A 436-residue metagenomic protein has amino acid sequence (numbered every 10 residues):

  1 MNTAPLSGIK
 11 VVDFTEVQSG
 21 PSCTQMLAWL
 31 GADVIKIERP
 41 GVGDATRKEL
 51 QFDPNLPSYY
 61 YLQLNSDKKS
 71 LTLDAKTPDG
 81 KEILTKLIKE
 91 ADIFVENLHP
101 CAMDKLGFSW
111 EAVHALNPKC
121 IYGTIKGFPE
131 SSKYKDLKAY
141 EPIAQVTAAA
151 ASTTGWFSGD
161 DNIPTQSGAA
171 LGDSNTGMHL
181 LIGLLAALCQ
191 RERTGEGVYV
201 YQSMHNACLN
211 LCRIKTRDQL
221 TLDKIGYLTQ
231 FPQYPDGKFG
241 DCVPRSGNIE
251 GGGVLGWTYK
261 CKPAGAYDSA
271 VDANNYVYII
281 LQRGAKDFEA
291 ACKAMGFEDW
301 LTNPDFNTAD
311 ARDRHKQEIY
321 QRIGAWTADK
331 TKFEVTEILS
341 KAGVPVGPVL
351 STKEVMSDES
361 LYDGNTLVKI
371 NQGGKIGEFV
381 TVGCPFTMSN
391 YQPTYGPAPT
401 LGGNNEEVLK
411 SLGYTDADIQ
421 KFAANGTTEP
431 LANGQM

Functional and structural regions predicted by a protein language model:
M1-K10, G237-P244, I249, K260-G265 (+2 more regions): Terminal low-complexity tails and localization/encapsulation signals of metabolic enzymes
M1-R193, T400, E406-M436: N-terminal helix-loop segment corresponding to the beta1-alpha1 unit of nucleotide/adenylate-binding folds
G43-T46, L222, L228, V355-G364: A ligand-binding cleft/hinge motif common to bilobed small-molecule-binding domains
E49, L64, M103, Y134 (+8 more regions): Short clusters of hydrophobic/aromatic residues that line enzyme substrate/ligand-binding pockets
T147-F333, L367-I376: Acidic, glycine-rich segments within the central catalytic cores of soluble metabolic enzymes that bind/position
Y320, G324, A328, S340-V344 (+1 more regions): C-terminal helical cap and adjacent loop that interface with cofactors, partners, or active-site loops
V335-G343, P348, A423, P430-A432: Conserved, function-defining micro-sites of small-solute handling proteins
S340-D363: Conserved PLP cofactor-binding pocket of PLP-dependent enzymes
